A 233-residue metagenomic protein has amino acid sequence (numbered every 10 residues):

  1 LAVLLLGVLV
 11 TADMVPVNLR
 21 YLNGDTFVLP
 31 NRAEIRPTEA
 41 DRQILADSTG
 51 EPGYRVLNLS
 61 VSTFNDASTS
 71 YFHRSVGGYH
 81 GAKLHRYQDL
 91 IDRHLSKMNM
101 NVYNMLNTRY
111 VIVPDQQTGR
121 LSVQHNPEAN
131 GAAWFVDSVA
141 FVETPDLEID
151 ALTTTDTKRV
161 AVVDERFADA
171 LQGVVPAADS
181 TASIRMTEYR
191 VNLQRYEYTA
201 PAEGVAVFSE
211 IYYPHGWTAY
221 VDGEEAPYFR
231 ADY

Functional and structural regions predicted by a protein language model:
L1-L4: Cytosolic-side transmembrane helix boundary signature
L6-L106, H125-V175, P214, E225: Extracytoplasmic/lumenal acceptor-recognition loop(s) of multi-pass membrane glycoenzymes
D13, F72, V111, Y196 (+1 more regions): Hydrophobic, well-ordered secondary-structure elements that form the walls of internal hydrophobic environments
L59-V61, V113-Q116: Structural motif
M105, R109-P114: A short, hydrophobic beta-strand-centered structural micro-motif
Q116-G119, P201: Glycine-centered tight beta-turn/hairpin loop motif at sheet-sheet or coil-to-beta transitions
L121-V123, R195: Conserved hydrophobic/aromatic beta-strand scaffold that supports enzyme active sites
E165-Y233: Active-site-proximal, structured, solvent-exposed surfaces of multi-pass membrane proteins that position macromolecular
